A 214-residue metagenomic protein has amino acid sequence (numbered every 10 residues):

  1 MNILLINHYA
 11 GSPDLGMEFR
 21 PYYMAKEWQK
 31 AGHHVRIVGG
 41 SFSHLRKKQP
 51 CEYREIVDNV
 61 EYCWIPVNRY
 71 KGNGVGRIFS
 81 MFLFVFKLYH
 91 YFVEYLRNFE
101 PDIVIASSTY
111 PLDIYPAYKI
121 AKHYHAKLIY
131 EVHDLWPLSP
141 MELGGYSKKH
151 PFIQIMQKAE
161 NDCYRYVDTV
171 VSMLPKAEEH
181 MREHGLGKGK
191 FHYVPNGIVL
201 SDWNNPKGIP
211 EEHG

Functional and structural regions predicted by a protein language model:
M1-P21: Nucleotide-activated donor-dependent transferases that construct or modify glycoconjugates
H8, R69-I78, N98-F99, Y124-K158 (+2 more regions): Acceptor-binding helix/loop patch of EC 2.4 sugar-transfer enzymes, predominantly nucleotide-sugar-dependent
E18-A31: Short amphipathic alpha-helix
I37-F99: A conserved catalytic-core segment of Leloir-type glycosyltransferases
S41, K176, G197: Carbohydrate-associated surface elements
M81-L88, V93, P101-S139: An aromatic- and histidine-rich active-site surface loop
V93, Y115-Y124, L138, H150-M173: Membrane-proximal helix-turn-helix segments that form the acceptor-binding/catalytic region of lipid-linked
R182, K188-K190, I198-G214: Acidic anion/phosphate-binding donor-loop and adjacent secondary structure in glycosyltransferase catalytic cores
